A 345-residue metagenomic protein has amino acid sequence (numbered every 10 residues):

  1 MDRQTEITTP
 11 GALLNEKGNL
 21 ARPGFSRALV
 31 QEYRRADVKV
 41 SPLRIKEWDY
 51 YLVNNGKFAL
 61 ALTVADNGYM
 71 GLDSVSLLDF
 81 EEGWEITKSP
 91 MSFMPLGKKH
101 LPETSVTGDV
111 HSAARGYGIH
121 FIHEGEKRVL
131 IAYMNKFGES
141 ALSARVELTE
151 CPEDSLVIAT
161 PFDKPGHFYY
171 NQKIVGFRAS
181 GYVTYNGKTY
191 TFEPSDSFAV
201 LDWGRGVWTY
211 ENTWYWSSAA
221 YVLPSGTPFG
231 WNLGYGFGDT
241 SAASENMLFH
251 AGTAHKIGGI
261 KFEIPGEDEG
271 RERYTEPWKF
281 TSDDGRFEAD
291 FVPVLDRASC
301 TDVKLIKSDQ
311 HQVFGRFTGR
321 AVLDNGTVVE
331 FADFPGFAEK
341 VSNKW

Functional and structural regions predicted by a protein language model:
M1-W345: Structured soluble/peripheral alpha/beta segments that form catalytic or ligand/cofactor-binding pockets
